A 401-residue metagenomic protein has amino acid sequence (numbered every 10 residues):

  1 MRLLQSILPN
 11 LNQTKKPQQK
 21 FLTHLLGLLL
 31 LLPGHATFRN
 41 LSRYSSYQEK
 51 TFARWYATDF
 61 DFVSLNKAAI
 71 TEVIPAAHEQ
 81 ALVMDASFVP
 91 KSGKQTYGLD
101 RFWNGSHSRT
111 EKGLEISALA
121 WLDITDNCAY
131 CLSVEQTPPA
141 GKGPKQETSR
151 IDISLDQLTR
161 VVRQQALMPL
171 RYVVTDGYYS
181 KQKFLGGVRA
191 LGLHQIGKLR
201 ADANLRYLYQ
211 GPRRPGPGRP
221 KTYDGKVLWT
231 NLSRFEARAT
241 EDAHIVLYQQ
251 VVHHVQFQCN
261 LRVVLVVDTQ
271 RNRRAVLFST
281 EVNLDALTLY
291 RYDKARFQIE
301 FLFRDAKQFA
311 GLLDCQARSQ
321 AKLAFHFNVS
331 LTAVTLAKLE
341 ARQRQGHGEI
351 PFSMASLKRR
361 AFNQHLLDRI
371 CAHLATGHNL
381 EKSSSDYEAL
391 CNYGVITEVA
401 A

Functional and structural regions predicted by a protein language model:
M1-Q13: Basic, low-complexity segments
N10-H24, L28-K94, R160, K221-T222 (+2 more regions): Electropositive nucleic-acid engagement tracts
N40-R43, T51-R54, S106-L170, H254-V276 (+1 more regions): Electropositive, glycine- and tryptophan-enriched low-complexity nucleic-acid-binding patches
A57-L132, P138, V246-V252: Active-site-proximal, Lys/Arg-enriched surface segment that forms a nucleic-acid-binding/basic interface patch
M84, F88, A286-A317: Short amphipathic alpha-helical "interface-anchor" segments enriched in bulky aromatics
A140-L265, R344, E349-S353, L357 (+1 more regions): An internal, acidic/charged active-site-proximal segment that coordinates divalent cations and/or engages
L312-I370: Basic, amphipathic alpha-helical segments enriched in Lys/Arg and hydrophobic/aromatic residues
G346, A355-A401: Long, low-complexity C-terminal extensions of enzymes
